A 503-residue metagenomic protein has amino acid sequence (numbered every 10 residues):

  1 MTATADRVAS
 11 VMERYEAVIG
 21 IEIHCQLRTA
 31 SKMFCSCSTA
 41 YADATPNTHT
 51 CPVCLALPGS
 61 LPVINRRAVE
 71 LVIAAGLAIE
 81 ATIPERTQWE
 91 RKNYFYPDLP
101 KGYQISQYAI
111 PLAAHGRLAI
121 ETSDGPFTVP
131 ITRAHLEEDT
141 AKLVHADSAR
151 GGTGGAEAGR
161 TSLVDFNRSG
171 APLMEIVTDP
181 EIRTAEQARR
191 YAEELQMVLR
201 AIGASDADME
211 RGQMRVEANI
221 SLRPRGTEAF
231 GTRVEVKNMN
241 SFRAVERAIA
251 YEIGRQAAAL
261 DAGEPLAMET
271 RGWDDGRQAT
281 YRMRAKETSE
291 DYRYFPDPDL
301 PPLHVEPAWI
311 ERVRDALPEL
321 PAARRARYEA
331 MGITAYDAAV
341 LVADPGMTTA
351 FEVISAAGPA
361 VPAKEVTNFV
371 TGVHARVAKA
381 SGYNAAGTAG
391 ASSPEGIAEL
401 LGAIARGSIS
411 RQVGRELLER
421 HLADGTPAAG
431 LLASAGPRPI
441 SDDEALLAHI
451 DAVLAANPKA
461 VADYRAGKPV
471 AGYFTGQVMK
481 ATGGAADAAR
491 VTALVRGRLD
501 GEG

Functional and structural regions predicted by a protein language model:
T2-E319, R325, A335-Y336, A357-V361 (+1 more regions): Basic, nucleic-acid-interacting segments
E13, F166-A171, M209-V216, R225-G226 (+1 more regions): C-terminal non-catalytic interaction appendages of large macromolecular assemblies
E13, G332, A356-V366, R406-I409 (+1 more regions): Structural motif
G212-P224, E329-E352, A363-S381, P394-I397 (+3 more regions): Core structural elements
L303-H304, A338, A350-V353, P362-E365 (+7 more regions): Extended hydrophobic-aromatic, low-complexity segments
A308-A316, V353-V361, E395-I409: Extended, non-catalytic structural segments that build the interaction scaffolds of large macromolecular assemblies
A385-A398, G402, S408-A481: Strongly charged, low-complexity linkers/loops
